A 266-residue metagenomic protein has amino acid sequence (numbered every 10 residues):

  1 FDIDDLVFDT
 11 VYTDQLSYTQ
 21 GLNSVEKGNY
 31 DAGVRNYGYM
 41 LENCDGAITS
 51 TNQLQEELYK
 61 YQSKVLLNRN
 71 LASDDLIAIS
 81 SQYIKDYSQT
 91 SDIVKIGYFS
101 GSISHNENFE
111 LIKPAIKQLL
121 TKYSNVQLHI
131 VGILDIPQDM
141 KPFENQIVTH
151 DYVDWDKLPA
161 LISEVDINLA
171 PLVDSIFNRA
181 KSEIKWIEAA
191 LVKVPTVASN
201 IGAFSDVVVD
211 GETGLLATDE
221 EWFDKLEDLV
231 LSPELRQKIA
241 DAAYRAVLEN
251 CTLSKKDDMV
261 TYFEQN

Functional and structural regions predicted by a protein language model:
F1-G21: Active-site proximal beta-strand in glycosyltransferases
S24-A47: Membrane-proximal helix-turn-helix segments that form the acceptor-binding/catalytic region of lipid-linked
E42-D86: Donor nucleotide-sugar binding/catalytic pocket of nucleotide-sugar-dependent glycosyltransferases
N70-E164: Conserved catalytic-core segment of nucleotide-activated headgroup transferases in glycan assembly
E107, D151-L161, D166-E188, A198-D206: Nucleotide-sugar-dependent
L134, V173-S175, P195, G202-A203 (+2 more regions): Flexible glycine-rich beta->alpha loop in the catalytic core of nucleotide-sugar glycosyltransferases
V209-E220, D228-E234: Conserved acidic donor-binding segment of nucleotide-sugar-dependent glycosyltransferases
E221, E234-E264: A charged, aromatic-enriched C-terminal amphipathic alpha-helix characteristic of glycosyltransferases across folds
